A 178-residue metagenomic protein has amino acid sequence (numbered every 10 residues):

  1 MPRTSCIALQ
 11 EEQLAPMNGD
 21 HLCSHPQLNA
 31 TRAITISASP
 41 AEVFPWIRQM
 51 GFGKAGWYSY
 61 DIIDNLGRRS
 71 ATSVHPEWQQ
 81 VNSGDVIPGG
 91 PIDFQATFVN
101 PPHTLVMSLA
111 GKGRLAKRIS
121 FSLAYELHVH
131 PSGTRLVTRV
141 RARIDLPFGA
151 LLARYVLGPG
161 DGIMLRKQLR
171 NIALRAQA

Functional and structural regions predicted by a protein language model:
M1-E77, A178: Hydrophobic ligand-binding cavity/cleft-lining segments
E12-Q13, K112-L174: Beta-strand/loop substructures that line and gate deep hydrophobic ligand-binding cavities in soluble
N18-C23, Q79-V86, G113: Short, P/G- and charge-enriched loop/turn segments at secondary-structure junctions
N29-T31, G90-I92, R118-A124: Short, surface-exposed coil-to-beta transition loops
S37-A41, T97-H103, E126-R135, A173-A178: A short, structured loop/turn motif at beta-sheet edges
E77-S83, V99-S108: Short, hydrophobic/aromatic-rich segments at coil-to-beta transitions
V86-P88, Q95-V99: Short, conserved, surface-exposed binding loops centered on an aromatic residue
